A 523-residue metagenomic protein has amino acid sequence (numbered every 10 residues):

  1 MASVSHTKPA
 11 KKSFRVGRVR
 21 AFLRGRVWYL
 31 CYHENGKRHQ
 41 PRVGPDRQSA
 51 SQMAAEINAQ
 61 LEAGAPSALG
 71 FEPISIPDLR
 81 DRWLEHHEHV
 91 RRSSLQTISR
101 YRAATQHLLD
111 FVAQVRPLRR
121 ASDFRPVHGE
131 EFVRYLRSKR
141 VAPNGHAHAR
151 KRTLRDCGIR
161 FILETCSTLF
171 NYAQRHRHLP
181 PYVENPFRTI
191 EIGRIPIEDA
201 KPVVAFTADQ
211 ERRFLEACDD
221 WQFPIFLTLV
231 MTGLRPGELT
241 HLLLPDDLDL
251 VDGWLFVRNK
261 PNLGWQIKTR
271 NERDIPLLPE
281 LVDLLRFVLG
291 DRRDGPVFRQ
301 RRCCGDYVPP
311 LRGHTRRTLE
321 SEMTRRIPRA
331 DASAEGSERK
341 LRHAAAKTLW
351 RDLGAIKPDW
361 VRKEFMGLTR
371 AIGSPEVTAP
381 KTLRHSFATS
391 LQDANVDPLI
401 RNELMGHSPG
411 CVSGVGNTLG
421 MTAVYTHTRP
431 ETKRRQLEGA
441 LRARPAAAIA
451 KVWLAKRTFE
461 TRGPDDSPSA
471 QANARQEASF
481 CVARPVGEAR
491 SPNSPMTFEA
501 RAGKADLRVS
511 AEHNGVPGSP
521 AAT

Functional and structural regions predicted by a protein language model:
M1, D252, N262-W265, E272 (+5 more regions): C-terminal secondary-structure termini that scaffold catalytic or DNA-interacting sites
M1-P77, D81, H89-V90, S99 (+5 more regions): Basic/aromatic DNA-contact patch characteristic of tyrosine site-specific recombinases
F22-D123, V127, Y307-H343, H427 (+2 more regions): N-terminal DNA-binding module of tyrosine recombinases/phage integrases
R42-D46, L84-N171, R351-W360, E376-T382 (+1 more regions): N-terminal core-binding DNA-recognition domain of tyrosine site-specific recombinases/integrases
G145-H146, K151-D156, R160-E164, R175 (+6 more regions): Basic, Lys/Arg- and aromatic-enriched nucleic-acid-binding interface segment
N171-N185, L229-W254, P398-E403, A483: Short, charged phosphate-coordinating catalytic segments
R175, D220-L227, M231-E238, A371 (+7 more regions): C-terminal catalytic core of tyrosine-transesterase DNA break-rejoin enzymes
T232, H241-L248, K381, N402-T418 (+1 more regions): A short, basic/aromatic helix-end/turn motif that makes direct DNA contacts
